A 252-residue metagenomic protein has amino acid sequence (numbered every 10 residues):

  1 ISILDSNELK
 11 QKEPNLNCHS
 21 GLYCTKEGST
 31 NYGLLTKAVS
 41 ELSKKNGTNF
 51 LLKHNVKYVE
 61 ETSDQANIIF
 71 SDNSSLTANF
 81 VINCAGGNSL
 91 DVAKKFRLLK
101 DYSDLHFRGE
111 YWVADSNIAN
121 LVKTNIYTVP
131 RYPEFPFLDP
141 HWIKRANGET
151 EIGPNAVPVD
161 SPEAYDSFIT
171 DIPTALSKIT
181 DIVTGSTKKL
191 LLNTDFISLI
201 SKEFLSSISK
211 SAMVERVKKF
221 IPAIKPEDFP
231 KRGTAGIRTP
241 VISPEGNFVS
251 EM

Functional and structural regions predicted by a protein language model:
I1-H19: A conserved beta-strand/loop capping segment in the N-terminal third of enzymes that catalyze redox or closely related
I1-N7, L99-D104, P226-F229: A short alpha-helix-loop-beta-strand transition element characteristic of N-terminal alpha/beta dinucleotide-binding
S2-D5, F50-L52, N83, I152 (+1 more regions): General beta-strand structural signal in soluble alpha/beta enzymes
S6, L35-T36, V214: A general structural signal for well-ordered alpha-helical segments in protein cores
L22-F80, C84, D91: Helical element adjacent to the flavin cofactor pocket in flavoenzyme catalytic cores
V59-P173: Flavin-dependent oxidoreductases
T150, P154-A212: Dinucleotide-binding/catalytic capping subdomain of oxidoreductase cores
G185-M252: C-terminal catalytic lobe of FAD-dependent flavoproteins
